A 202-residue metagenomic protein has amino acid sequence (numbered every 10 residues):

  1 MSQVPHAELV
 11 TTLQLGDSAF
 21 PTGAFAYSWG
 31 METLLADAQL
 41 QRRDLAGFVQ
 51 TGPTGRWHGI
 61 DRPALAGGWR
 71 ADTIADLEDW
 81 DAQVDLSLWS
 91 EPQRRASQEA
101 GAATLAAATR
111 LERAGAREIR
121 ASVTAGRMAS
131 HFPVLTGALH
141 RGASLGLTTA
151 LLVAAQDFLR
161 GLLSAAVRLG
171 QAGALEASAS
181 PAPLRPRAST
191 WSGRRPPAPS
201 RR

Functional and structural regions predicted by a protein language model:
M1-A7: Actinobacteria-biased recognition of intrinsically disordered, low-complexity terminal regions
E8, T12-E78: Glycine/small-residue-rich interface belts in oligomeric ring/scaffold proteins and their assembly partners
Q14-D17, V49-T51, L88-P92, R120-T124 (+1 more regions): A ubiquitous short alpha-helical element
G23, T54, H58, R62 (+4 more regions): Generic structural signal for well-ordered, non-membrane alpha-helical segments in soluble metabolic enzymes
T33-A38, G52-R56, G68-D72, A107-L111 (+4 more regions): Generic structural signal for hydrophobic core residues of well-folded globular domains
Q39, R43, G47, A138-A143 (+1 more regions): C-terminal auxiliary extensions adjacent to catalytic cores
R62-P63, G67, A71-S144: Internal, conserved structured core segments that host functional sites
